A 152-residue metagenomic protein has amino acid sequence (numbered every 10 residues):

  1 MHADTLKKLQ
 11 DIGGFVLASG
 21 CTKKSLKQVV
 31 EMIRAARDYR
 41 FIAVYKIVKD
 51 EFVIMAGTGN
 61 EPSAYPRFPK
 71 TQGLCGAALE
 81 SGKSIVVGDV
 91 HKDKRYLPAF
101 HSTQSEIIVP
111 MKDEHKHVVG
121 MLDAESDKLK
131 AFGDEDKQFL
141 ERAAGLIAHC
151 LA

Functional and structural regions predicted by a protein language model:
M1-T58, P62: Intrinsically disordered, low-complexity terminal regulatory regions
H2, L9, G13, S126-A152: Juxtadomain coupling helices with adjacent low-complexity linkers
A36, P98-Q104: Short loop/turn motifs at secondary-structure junctions and domain boundaries
Y39, G73, E106: Short coil/loop residues immediately preceding or within conserved phosphate-binding loops of NTP-utilizing enzyme
F41, I108, M121: Short hydrophobic/aromatic beta-strand element in the GNAT-like acyltransferase core that lines or flanks the acyl-donor
I47-A99: Regulatory sensory and allosteric helical modules in signal-transduction proteins and certain transcription factors
S105-D113: A short, aliphatic-rich beta-strand micro-motif
K112-S126: Sensory-domain boundary capping and coupling elements
